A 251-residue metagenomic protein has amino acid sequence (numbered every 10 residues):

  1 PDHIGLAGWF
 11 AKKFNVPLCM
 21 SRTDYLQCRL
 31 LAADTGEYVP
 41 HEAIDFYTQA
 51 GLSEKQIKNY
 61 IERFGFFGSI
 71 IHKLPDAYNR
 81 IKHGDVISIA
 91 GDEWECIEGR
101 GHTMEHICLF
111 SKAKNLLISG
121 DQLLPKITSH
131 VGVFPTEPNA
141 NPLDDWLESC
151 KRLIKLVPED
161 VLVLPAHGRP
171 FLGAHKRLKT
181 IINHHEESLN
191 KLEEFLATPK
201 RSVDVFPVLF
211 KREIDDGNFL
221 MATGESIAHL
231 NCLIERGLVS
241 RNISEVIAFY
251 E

Functional and structural regions predicted by a protein language model:
P1-I87, N115: Active-site HxH/HxHxD metal-binding segment of metal-dependent hydrolases
I4, W146, C150, S226: Aromatic/hydrophobic pocket-lining residues that form the small-molecule binding cavity in soluble enzyme cores
G5, N141, M221: Residue-level signal for the nucleotide or nucleotide-sugar donor/cofactor binding architecture
K12, G99, I234: Short, contiguous alpha-helical
N15-M20, I118-G120, I181, D216: Short hydrophobic/aromatic-enriched beta-strand-loop microsegments
F67-Y78, V86, E93-L189, S202: Metallo-beta-lactamase
N190-E251: C-terminal regulatory/interaction regions
